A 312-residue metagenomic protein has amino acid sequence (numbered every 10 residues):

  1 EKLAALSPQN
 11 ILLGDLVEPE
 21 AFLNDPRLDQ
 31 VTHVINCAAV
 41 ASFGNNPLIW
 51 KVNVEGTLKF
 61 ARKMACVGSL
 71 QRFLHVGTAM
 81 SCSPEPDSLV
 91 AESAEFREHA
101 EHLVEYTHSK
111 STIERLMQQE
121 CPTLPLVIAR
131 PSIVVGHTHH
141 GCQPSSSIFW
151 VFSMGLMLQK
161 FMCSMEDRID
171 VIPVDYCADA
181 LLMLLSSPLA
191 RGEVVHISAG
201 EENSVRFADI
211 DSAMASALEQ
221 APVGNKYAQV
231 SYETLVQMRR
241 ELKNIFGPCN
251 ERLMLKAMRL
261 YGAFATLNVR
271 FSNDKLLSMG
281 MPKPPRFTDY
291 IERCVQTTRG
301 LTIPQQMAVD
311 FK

Functional and structural regions predicted by a protein language model:
E1-L13: Glycine-rich phosphate-binding loop and adjoining beta1-alpha1-beta2 segment of Rossmann-like nucleotide-binding folds
L13-E55, A65-C66: NAD(P)H-binding glycine-rich loop region in Rossmannoid oxidoreductase-like domains and their noncatalytic homologs
N36, N46-I49, E55-H108, V127 (+1 more regions): Conserved Rossmann-fold NAD(P)-dependent oxidoreductase catalytic core, especially the SDR/UDP-sugar
S88-L89, Q118-D170, V174-S187, D211-A217: NAD(P)-dependent short-chain dehydrogenase/reductase
C177, L181, I197, I210 (+2 more regions): Non-catalytic, hydrophobic alpha-helical segments
R191-D209: A recurrent short beta-strand within the Rossmann-like NAD(P)-dependent oxidoreductase core
D209-T266, F287, I303-V309: Terminal hydrophobic/aromatic helix or amphipathic segment near a protein terminus
R259-K312: Amphipathic terminal alpha-helices
